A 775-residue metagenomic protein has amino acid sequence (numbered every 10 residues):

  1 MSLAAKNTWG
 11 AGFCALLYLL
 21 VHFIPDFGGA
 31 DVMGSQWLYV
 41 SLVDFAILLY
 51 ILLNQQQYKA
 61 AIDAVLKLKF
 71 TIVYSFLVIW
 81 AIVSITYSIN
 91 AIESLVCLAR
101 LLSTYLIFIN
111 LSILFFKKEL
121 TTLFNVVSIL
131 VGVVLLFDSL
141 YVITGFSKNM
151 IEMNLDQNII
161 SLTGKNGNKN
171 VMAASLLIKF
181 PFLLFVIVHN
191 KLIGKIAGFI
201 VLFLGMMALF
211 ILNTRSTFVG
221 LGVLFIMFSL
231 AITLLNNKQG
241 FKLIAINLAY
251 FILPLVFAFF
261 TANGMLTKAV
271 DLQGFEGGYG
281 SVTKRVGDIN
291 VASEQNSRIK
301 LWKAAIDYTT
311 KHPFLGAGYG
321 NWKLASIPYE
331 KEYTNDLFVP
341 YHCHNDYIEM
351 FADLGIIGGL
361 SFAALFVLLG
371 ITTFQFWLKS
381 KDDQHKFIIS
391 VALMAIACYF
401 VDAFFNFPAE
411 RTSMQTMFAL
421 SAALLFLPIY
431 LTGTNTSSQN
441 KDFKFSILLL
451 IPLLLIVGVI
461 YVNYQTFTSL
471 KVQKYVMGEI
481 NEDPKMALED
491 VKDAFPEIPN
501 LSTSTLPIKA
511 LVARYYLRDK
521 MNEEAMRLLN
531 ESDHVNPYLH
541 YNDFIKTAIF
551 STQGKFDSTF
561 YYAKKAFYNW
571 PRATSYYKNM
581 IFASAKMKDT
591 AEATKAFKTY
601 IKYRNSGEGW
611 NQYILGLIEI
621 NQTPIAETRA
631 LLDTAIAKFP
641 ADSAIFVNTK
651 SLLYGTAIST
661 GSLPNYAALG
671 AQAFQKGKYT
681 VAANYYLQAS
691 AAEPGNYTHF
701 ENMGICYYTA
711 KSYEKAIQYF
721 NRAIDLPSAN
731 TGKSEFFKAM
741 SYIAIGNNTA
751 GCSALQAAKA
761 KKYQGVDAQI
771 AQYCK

Functional and structural regions predicted by a protein language model:
M1-V83, I89-A99, L106-L130, V186-F199 (+14 more regions): Transmembrane signal-anchor hairpin modules in multi-pass inner-membrane enzymes, especially those that act on
L3-P25, V40-L52, S75-I85, V96-N110 (+9 more regions): Alpha-helical transmembrane segments of multi-pass inner-membrane proteins
S161-L162, F225, L243-I244, A258-K303 (+1 more regions): Flexible juxtamembrane loops connecting transmembrane helices in multi-pass membrane enzymes that build or modify
N168, K284-A292, N296-P340, Y347 (+1 more regions): TM-adjacent membrane-interface loops and short helices in multi-pass inner/ER membrane proteins
S469, S502-P507, H540-Y541, F556 (+7 more regions): Helix-start (N-cap) detector for alpha-helical repeat units in TPR-like alpha-solenoids, especially tetratricopeptide
L511, I545, N579, Q612-Y613 (+5 more regions): Canonical tetratricopeptide repeat
R518, T552, K586, E619-N621 (+4 more regions): Register position in tetratricopeptide repeats
